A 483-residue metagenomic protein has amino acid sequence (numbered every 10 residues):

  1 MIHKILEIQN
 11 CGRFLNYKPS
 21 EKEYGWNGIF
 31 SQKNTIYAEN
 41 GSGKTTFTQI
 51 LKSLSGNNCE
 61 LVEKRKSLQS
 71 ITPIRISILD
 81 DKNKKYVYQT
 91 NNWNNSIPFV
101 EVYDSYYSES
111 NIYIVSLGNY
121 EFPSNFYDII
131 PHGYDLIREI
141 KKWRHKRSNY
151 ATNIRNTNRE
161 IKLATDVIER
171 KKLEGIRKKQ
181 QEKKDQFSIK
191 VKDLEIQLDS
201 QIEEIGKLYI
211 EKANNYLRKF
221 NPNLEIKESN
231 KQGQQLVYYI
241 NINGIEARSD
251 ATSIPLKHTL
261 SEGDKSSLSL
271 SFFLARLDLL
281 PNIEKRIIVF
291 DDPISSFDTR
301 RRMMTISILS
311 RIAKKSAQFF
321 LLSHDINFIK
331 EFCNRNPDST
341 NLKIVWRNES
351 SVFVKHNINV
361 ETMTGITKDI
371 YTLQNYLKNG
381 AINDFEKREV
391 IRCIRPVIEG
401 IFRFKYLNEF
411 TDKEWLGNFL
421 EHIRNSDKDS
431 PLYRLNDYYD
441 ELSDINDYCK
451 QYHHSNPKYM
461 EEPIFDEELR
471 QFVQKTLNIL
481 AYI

Functional and structural regions predicted by a protein language model:
M1-Q186, S443-N446, V473-Y482: N-terminal nucleotide-handling cores and adjacent loading/scaffold lobes of large enzymes and macromolecular assemblies
K4, Y24, T152-K162, K171-T259 (+1 more regions): Extended helical coiled-coil dimerization/tether regions that scaffold and oligomerize large DNA-maintenance assemblies
Y37-G43, Y239-F272, P293-D298: Conserved ABC ATPase signature
L51-K52, E262-R286: GG-anchored amphipathic helix commonly corresponding to the ABC/SMC/Rad50 NBD signature/C-loop
I283, S296-T299, M303: Conserved D-loop-proximal element of ABC-family nucleotide-binding domains
M304-L407, K413-R434, R470, N478-A481: C-terminal lobe/lid and adjacent interdomain/linker elements of RecA-like ASCE P-loop ATPase modules
K428-I464: Histidine-centered, metal-coordinating catalytic motifs and their short helical/loop contexts
Q451-I483: Charge-enriched, short contiguous segments at helix-coil
